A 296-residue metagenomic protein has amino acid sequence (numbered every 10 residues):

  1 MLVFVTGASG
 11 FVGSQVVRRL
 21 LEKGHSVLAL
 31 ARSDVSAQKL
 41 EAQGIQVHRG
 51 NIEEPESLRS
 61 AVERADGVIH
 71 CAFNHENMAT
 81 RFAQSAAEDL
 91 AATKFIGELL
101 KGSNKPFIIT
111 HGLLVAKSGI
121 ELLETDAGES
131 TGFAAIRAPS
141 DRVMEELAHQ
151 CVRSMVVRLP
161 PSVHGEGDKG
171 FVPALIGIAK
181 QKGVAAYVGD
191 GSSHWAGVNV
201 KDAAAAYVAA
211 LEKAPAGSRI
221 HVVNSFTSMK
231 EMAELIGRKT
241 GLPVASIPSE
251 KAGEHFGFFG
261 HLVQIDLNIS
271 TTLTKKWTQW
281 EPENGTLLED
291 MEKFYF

Functional and structural regions predicted by a protein language model:
L2, A204-F259: Mid/C-terminal beta-alpha module of Rossmann-like enzyme folds, strongest in SDR-family dehydrogenases/epimerases
V3-K23: N-terminal Rossmann NAD(P)H-binding glycine-rich loop of SDR-like oxidoreductase domains
S26-L28, N74, A87-A135: Conserved Rossmann-fold NAD(P)-dependent oxidoreductase catalytic core, especially the SDR/UDP-sugar
A31-K94, E98: NAD(P)H-binding glycine-rich loop region in Rossmannoid oxidoreductase-like domains and their noncatalytic homologs
G50, G260-F296: C-terminal amphipathic/interface module of NAD(P)-dependent oxidoreductases and related NAD-binding regulators
A138, V163-A174, Q181-K182, A209-I220: Glycine/proline-rich active-site loop of Rossmann-fold NAD(P)-dependent oxidoreductases
R142-E166: Conserved beta-loop-beta element that borders a ligand/cofactor-binding pocket
G177-V198: A conserved pocket-lining segment of Rossmann-fold NAD(P)-dependent short-chain dehydrogenase/reductase
